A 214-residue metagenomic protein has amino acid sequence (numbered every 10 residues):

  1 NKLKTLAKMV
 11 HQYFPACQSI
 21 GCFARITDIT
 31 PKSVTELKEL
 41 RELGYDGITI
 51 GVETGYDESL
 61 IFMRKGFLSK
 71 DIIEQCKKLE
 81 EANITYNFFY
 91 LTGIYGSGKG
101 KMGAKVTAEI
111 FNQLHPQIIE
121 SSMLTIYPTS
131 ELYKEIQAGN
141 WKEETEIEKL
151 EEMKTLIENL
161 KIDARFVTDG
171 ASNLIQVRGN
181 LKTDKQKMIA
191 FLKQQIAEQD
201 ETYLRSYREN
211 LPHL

Functional and structural regions predicted by a protein language model:
N1, I61-K65, G98-M102, G179-N180: Short, solvent-exposed loop/turn segments at secondary-structure boundaries
N1-E81: Conserved SAM/AdoMet-binding glycine-rich loop
L3, S33, I72-I73, A104-T107 (+2 more regions): Aromatic/hydrophobic pocket-lining residues that form the small-molecule binding cavity in soluble enzyme cores
Q18-A24, I48-I50, Y86-Y90, I119-S121 (+1 more regions): Hydrophobic faces of well-ordered beta-strands that scaffold small-molecule active sites in alpha/beta enzyme cores
T27, G55-S59, L79-G103, S122-P128 (+1 more regions): Conserved strand-turn element in the central/C-terminal portion of the radical SAM core barrel that lines
P31-L37, G96-Q113: Catalytic cores of alpha/beta
K38-L40, G66-L68, K105-V106, Q137-G139 (+1 more regions): Short, hinge-like loop/turn segments at secondary-structure boundaries
N112-L214: Auxiliary Fe-S-binding modules of radical SAM enzymes
